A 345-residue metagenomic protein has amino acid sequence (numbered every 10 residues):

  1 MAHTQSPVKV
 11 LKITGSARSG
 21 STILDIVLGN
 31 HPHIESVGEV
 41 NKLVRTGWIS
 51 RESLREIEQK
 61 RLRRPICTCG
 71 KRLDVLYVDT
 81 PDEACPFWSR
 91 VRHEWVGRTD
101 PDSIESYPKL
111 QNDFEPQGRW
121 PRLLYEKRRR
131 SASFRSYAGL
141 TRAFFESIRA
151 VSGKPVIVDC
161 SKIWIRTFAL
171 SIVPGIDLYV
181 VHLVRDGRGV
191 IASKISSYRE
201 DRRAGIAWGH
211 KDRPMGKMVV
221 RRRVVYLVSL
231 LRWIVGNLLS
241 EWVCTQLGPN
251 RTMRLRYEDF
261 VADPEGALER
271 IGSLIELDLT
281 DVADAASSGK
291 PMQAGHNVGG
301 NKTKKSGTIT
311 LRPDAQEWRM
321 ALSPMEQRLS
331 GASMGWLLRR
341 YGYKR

Functional and structural regions predicted by a protein language model:
M1-R135: PAPS-dependent sulfotransferase catalytic core
K12, I23, Y179, R256 (+3 more regions): Amphipathic alpha-helical recognition patches that constitute DNA-binding helices
K12, V96-A138, F145-V282, Q293-I309: PAPS-dependent sulfotransferase catalytic domain
V40-L43, V184-R185, A283-S287: A short, structured active-site edge motif that brings together acidic residues
T46-G47, A286-A294: Post-kinase regulatory C-tail/linker adjacent to protein kinase catalytic domains
G307-A321: Short helix/strand-capping connector loops at secondary-structure junctions
A321-R345: C-terminal accessory extensions appended to soluble enzyme cores
